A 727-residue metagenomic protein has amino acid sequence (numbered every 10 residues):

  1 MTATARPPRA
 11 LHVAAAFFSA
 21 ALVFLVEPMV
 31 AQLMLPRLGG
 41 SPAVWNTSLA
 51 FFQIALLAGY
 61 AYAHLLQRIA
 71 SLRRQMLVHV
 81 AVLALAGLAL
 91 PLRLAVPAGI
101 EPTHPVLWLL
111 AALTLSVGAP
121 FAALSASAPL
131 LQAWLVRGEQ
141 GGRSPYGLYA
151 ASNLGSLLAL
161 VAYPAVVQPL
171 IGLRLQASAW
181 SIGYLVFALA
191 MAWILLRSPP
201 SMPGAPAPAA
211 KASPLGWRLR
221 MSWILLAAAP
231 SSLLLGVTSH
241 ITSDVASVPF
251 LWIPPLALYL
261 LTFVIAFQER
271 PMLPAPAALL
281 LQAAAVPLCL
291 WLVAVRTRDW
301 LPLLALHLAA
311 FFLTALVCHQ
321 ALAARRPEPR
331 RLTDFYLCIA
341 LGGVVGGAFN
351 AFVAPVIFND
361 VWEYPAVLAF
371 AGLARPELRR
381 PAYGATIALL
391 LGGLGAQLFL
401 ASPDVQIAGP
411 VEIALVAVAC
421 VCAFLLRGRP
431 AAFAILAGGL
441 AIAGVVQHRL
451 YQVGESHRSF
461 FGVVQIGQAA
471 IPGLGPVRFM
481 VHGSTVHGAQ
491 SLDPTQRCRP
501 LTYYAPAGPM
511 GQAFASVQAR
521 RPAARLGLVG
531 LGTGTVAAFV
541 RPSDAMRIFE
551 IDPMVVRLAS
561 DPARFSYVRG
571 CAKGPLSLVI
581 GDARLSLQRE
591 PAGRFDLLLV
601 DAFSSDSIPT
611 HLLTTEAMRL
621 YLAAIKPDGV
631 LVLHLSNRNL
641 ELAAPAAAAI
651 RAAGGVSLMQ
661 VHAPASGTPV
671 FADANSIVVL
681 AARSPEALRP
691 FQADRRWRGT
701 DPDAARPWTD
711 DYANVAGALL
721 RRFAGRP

Functional and structural regions predicted by a protein language model:
M1-R698, D703, N714-P727: Alpha-helical transmembrane segments of multi-pass membrane proteins
A705-W708: Catalytic cores of histone-lysine modification enzymes
